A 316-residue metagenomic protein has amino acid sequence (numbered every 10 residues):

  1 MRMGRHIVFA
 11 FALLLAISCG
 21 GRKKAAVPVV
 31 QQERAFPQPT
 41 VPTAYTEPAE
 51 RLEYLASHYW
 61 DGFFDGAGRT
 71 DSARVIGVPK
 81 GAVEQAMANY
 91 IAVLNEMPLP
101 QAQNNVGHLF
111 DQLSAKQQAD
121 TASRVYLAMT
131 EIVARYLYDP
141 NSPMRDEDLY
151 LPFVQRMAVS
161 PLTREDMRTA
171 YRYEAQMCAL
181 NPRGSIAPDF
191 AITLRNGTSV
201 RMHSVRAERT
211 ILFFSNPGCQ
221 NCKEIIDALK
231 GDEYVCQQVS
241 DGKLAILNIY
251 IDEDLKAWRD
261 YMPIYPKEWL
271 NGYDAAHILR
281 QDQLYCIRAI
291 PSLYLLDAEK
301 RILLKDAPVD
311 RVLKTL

Functional and structural regions predicted by a protein language model:
G4-A10: Sec-dependent signal peptide recognition, specifically the positively charged N-region followed immediately by
L15-S18: C-terminal motif of bacterial Sec signal peptides marking the signal peptidase cleavage site
G20-T198: Oxidative protein folding and maturation machinery
P188, T210, I290-P291: Short loop/turn microsegments at loop-to-beta-strand junctions
V200-K230, A245-L247: Short active-site neighborhood of thiol/selenol oxidoreductases, capturing the structured segment around
I226-P263, H277-Q281: Structural microenvironment flanking redox-active thiols in thiol-disulfide oxidoreductases
M262-Y294, A298: Short, internal strand/loop/helix patches that form the active-site neighborhood or redox-interaction surface
A289-L316: Non-catalytic, surface beta->alpha helical segment in thiol-disulfide oxidoreductase systems
